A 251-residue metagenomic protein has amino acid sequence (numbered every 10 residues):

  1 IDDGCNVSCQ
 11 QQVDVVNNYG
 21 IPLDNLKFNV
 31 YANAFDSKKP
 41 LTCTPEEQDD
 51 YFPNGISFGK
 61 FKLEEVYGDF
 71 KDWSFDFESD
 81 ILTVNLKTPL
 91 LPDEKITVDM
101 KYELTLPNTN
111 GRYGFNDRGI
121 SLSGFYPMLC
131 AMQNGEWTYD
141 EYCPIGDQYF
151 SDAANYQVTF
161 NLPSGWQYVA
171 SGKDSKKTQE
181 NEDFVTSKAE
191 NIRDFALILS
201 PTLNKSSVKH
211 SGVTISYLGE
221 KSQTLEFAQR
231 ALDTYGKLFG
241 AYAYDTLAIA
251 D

Functional and structural regions predicted by a protein language model:
I1, V13-Y19, V30-A34, Y102-N108 (+1 more regions): Beta-strand elements of well-folded, non-transmembrane domains
I1-C9: N-terminal, polar/Ser/Thr-rich
S8, I21-F28, K38-L41, V98 (+2 more regions): Short, hydrophobic/aromatic beta-strand segments
Q10-Q12, N29, N85, T97-E103 (+1 more regions): Residues within well-ordered beta-strands of beta-sheet-rich folds
V16, D49-R118: A surface-exposed beta-strand-loop module
L23-F70, L122-S123, N161-W166: Solvent-exposed beta-hairpin/edge-strand motifs
K38-D49, E103-D152, Y156: Glycine/proline-rich low-complexity spacer/linker segments in large multi-domain proteins
D147-D251: Hydrophobic helix-coil surface modules that form long, contiguous segments used for peptide/substrate interaction
